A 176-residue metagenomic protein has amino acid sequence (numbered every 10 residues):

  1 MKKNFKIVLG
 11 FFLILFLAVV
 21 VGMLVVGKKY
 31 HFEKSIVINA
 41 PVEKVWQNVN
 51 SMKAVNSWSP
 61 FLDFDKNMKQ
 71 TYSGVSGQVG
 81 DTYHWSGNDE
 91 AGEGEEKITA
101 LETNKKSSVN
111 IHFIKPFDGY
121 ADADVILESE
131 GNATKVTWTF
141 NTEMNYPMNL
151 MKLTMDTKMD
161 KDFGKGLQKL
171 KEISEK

Functional and structural regions predicted by a protein language model:
K3-K69: Hydrophobic ligand-binding cavity/cleft-lining segments
K3-N4, N110-G164, L170-E172: Beta-strand/loop substructures that line and gate deep hydrophobic ligand-binding cavities in soluble
K28, E90, K115-G119: Short glycine/serine/proline-enriched coil/turn segments at secondary-structure junctions
K34, G94-A100, A121-S129: Hydrophobic/aromatic beta-strand elements that line small-molecule binding cavities or substrate pockets in beta-rich
N39-E43, T99-K106, I126-K135, E172-K176: A short, structured loop/turn motif at beta-sheet edges
V42, W46-V55, G80, E95 (+4 more regions): Extracytoplasmic/secreted envelope proteins and their assembly/folding machinery, especially bacterial periplasmic
K53-E95, N104: Short beta-edge strand/loop motif at the mouth of beta-sheet-based domains
N67-T71, Q168-K176: Short, highly charged C-terminal tails/helix-capping segments
